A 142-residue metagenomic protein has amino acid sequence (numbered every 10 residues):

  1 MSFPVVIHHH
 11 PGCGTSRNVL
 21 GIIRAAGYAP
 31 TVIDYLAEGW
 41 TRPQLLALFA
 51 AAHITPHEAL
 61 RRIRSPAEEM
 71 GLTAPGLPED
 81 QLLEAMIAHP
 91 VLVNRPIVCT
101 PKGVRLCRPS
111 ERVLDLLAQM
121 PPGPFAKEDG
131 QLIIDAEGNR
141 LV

Functional and structural regions predicted by a protein language model:
S2-P4, I87-R95, C99-V142: Non-globular targeting/processing and membrane-anchoring segments
V5-P11, T15-E79: Structural alpha/beta surface segment adjacent to cysteine/selenocysteine redox centers across thiol/disulfide enzymes
L48-A51, A85, L116: Generic alpha-helical secondary-structure signal
R62-I63, L82, E128-L132: Short linear loop/turn motifs
P78-A88: A short, acidic, amphipathic alpha-helical segment used as a generic capping/interface helix at domain edges
